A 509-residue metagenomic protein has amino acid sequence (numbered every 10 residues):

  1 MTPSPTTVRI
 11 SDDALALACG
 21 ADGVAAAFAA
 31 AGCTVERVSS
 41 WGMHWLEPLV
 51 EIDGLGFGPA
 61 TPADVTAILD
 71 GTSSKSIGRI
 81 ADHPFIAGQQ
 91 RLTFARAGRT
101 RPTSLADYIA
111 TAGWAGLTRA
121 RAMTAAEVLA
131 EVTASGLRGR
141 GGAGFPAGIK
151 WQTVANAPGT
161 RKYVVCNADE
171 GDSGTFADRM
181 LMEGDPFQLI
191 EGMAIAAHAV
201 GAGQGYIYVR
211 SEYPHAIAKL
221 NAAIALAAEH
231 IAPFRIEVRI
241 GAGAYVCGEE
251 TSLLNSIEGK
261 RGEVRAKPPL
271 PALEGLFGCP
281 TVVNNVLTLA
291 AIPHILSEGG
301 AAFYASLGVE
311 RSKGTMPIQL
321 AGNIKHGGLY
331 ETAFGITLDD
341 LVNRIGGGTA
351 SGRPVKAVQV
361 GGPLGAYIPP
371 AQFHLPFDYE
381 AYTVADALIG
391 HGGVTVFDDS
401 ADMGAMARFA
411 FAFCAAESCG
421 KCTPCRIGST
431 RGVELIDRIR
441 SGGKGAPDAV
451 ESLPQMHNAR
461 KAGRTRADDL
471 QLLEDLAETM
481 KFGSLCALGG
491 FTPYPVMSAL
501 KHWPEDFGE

Functional and structural regions predicted by a protein language model:
T2-T7, A21-R37, L46, D53-G71 (+7 more regions): Ferredoxin-type iron-sulfur electron-transfer modules in oxidoreductases and energy-metabolism complexes
C19-G23, L46-E51, A143-W151, T175-D178 (+10 more regions): Short acidic, glycine/serine/threonine-rich loops at helix termini
S74-A134, F277, T281-G299, L307: Flexible inter-domain linker/hinge segments
L105-A115, C166-D178, P271-L276, Q319-I324: Gly-rich Lys/Arg/Thr-decorated short loops/hinges at beta-loop-alpha junctions or inter-strand turns that position
T111, Y213, I217-F334, G346: Hydrophobic alpha-helical positions that pack around
T118-P158, A305, R311, Q319 (+3 more regions): Accessory "access/gating" subregions that flank catalytic or transport cores
D185-A199: Histidine-anchored nucleotide/phosphate-binding helix
G192-A194, A333-A350: Short amphipathic, charge-patterned alpha-helical segments
